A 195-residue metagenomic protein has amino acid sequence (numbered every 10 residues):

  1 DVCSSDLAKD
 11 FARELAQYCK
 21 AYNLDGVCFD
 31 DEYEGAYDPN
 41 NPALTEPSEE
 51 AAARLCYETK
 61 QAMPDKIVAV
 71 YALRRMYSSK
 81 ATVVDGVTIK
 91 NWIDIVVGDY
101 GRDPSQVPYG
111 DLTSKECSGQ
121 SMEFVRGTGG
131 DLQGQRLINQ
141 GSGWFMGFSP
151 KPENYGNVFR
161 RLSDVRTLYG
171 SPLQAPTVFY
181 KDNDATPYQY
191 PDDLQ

Functional and structural regions predicted by a protein language model:
V2-S4: Short, small-residue-biased leader/transition segments that mark boundaries at the very start of proteins
D6-K20, M76-I89, R126-I138: Short, acidic/polar
A12-C19, E49-K60, G134-Q135, F159-R166: Generic structural signal for well-ordered alpha-helices, preferentially at hydrophobic/aromatic core positions
A12-E46, M146: Active-site groove signature of glycoside hydrolases
D25-D30, I67-Y71, D94-D99, C117-Q120 (+1 more regions): Structural recognition of the beta-strand scaffold that forms the well-ordered cores of secreted hydrolase catalytic
Y33-G35, A72-M76, R102, K151: Active-site-proximal loop/turn and secondary-structure-junction residues that shape catalytic pockets, frequently
E49-V83, I93, V97-G98, S121-F124: Aromatic-lined carbohydrate-recognition surfaces of secreted/lumenal glycan-active proteins
D99-V107, G119-Q195: Substrate-binding cleft of secreted/luminal carbohydrate-active enzymes
